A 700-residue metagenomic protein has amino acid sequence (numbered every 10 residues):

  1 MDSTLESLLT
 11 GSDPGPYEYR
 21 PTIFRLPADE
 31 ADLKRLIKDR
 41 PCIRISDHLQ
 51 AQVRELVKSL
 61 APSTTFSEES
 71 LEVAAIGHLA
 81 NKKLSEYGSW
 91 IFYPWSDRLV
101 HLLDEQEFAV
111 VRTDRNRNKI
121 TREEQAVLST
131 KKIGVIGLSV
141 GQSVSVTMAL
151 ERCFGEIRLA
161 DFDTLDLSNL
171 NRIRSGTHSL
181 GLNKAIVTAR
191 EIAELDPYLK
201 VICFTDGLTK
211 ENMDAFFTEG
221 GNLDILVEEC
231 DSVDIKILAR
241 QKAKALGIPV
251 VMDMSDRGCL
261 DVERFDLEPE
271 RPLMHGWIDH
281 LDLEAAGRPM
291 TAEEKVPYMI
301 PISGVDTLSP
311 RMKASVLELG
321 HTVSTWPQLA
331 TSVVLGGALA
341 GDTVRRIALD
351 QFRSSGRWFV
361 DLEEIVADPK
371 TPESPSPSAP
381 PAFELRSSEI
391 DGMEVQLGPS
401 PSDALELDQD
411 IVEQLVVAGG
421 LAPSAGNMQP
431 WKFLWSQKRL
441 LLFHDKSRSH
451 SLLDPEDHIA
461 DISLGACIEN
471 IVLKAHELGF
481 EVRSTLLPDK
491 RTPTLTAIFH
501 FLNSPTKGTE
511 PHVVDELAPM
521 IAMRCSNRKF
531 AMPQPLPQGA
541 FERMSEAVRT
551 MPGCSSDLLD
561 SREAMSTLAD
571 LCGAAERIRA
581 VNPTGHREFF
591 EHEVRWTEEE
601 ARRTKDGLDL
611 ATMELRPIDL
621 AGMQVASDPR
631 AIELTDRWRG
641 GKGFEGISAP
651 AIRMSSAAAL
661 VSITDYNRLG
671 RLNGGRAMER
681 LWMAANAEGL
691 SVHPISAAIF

Functional and structural regions predicted by a protein language model:
D2, L8, L56-R115, T343-E413 (+1 more regions): Phosphate-binding loop/pocket of nucleotide- and phosphate-handling active sites
D2-A74, N222-T331, L362, V366-P381: E1/E1-like adenylate-forming module used to activate ubiquitin-like modifiers and sulfur-carrier proteins
I136, V140-G141: Hydrophobic/small residue at the entry helix of a nucleotide-binding pocket
L150-E156, G176: Conserved S-adenosyl-L-methionine
A160-D196: Glycine-rich phosphate-binding loop and adjoining beta1-alpha1-beta2 segment of Rossmann-like nucleotide-binding folds
E211-G221: Short amphipathic alpha-helix with an adjacent loop that forms part of the alpha/beta core around
T325-A348: Mid-domain beta-loop-alpha active-site segment that forms a flexible, acidic cofactor/metal-binding surface
F352-F700: Acidic, surface-exposed loops and disordered segments
